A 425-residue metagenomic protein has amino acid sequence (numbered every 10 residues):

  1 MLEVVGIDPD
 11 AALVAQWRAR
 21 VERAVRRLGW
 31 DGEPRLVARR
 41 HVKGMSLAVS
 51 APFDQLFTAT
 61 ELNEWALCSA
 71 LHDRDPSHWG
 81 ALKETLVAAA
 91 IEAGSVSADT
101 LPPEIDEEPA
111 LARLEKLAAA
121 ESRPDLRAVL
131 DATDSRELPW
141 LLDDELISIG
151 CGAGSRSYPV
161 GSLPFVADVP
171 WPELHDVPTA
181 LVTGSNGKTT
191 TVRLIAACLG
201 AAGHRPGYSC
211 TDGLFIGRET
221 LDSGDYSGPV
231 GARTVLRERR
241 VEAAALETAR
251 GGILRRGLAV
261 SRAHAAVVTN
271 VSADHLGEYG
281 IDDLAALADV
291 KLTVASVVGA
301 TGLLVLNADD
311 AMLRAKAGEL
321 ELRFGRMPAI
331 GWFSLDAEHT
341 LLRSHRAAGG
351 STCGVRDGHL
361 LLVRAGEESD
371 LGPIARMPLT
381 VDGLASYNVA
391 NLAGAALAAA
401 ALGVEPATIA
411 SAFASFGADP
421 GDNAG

Functional and structural regions predicted by a protein language model:
M1-P178, A202-P206: Preference for protein termini
L111, C210-G217, V267-D274: Acidic/polar active-site rim loop that often engages polyanionic ligands
V129, I195, L199, V235 (+1 more regions): Buried hydrophobic packing segments
T133, V182, S209, E247 (+5 more regions): Residue-level signal for inorganic ion chemistry
D168-G213, T220: Walker A (P-loop) phosphate-binding motif
K188-L194, G252-R255, G421: Short glycine/serine/threonine-rich phosphate/pyrophosphate-binding segments that cradle anionic phosphate groups
T220-W332, A337-L341, R376-V381: Flexible active-site lid/hinge loop adjacent to a nucleotide/diphosphate and Mg2+-phosphate binding pocket
I281-A288, L292, R326-G425: Adenine nucleotide phosphate-binding catalytic loops in nucleotide-utilizing enzymes
